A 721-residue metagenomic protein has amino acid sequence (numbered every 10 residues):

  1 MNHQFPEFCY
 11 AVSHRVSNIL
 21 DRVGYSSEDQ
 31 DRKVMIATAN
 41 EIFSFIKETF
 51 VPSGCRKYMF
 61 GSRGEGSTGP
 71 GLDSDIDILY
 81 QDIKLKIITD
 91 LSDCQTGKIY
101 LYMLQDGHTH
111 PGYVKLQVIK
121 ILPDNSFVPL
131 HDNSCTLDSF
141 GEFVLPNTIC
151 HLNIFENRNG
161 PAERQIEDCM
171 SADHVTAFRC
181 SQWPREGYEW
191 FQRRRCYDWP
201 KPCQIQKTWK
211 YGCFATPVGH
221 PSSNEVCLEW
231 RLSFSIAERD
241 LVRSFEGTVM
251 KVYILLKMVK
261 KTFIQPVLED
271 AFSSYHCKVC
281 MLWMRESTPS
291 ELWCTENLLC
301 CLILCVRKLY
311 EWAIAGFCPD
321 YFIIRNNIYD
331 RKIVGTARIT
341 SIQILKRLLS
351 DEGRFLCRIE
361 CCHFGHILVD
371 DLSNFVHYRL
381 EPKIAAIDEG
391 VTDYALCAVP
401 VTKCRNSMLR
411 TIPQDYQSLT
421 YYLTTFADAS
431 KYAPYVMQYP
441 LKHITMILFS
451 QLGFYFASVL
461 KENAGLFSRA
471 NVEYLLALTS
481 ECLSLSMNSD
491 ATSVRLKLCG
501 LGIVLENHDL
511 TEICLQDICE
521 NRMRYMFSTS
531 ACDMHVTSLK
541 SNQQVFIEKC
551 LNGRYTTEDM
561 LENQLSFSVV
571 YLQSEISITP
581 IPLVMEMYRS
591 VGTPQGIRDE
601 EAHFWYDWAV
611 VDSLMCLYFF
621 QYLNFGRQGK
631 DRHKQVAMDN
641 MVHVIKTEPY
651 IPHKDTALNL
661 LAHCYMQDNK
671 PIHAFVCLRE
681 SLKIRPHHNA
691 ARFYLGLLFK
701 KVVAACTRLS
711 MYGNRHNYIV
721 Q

Functional and structural regions predicted by a protein language model:
M1-Q721: Non-catalytic helical "accessory" subdomain of NTase-fold nucleotidyltransferases
